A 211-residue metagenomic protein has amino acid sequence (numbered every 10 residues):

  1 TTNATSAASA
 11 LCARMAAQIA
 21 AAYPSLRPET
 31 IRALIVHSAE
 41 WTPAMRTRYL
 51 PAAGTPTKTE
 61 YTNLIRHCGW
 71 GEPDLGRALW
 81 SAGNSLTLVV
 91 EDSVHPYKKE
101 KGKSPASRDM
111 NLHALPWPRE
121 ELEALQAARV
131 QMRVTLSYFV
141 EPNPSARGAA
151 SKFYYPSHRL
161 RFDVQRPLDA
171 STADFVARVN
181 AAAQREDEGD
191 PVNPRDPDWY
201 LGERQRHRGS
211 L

Functional and structural regions predicted by a protein language model:
T1-L211: Topogenic and prosegment regions of secretory-pathway hydrolases and membrane enzymes
